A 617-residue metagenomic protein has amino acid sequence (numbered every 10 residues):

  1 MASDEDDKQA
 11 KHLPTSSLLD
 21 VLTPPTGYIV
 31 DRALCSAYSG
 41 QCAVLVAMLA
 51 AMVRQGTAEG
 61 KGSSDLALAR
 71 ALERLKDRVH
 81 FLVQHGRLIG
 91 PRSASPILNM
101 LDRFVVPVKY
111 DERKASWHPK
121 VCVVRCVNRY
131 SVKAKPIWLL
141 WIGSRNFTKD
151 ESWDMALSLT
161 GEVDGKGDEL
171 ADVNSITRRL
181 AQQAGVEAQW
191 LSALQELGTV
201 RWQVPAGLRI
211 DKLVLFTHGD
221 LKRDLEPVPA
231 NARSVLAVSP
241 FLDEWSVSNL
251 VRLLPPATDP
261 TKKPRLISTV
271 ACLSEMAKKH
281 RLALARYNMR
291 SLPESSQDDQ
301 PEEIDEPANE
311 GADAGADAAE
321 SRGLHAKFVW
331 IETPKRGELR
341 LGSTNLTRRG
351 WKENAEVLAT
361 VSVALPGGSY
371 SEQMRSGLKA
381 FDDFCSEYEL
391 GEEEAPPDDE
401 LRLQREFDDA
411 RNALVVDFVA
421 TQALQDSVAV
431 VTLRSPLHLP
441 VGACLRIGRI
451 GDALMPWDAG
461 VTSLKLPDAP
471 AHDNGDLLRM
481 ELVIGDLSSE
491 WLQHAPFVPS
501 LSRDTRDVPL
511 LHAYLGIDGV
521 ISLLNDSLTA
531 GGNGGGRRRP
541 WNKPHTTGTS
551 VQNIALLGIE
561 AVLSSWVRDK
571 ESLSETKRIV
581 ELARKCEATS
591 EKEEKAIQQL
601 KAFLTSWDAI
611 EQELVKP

Functional and structural regions predicted by a protein language model:
M1-E338, T347-P617: Terminal interaction modules at protein C-ends
S343: Active-site glycine-centered loops adjacent to acidic/histidine catalytic or metal-binding residues that shape
